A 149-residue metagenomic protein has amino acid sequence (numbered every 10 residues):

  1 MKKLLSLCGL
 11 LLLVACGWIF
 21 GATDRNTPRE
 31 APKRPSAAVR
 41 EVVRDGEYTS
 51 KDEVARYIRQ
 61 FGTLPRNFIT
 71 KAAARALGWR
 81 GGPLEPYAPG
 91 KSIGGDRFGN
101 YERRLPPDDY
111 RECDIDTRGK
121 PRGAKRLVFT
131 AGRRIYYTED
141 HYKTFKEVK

Functional and structural regions predicted by a protein language model:
M1-R40: N-terminal secretory targeting signals
C8, I69, G132-Y136: Alpha-helical interaction segments
T23-A31, N67-F68, R80, L84-E85: N-terminal pre-domains immediately preceding structured catalytic cores
N26-T63: N-terminal low-complexity, Pro/Thr/Ser-rich intrinsically disordered segments that act as propeptides or flexible
Q60-G62, R66-A72: Near-N-terminal "mature-domain entry" segment
R75-K149: Functional cores of ribonucleases/endoribonucleases
